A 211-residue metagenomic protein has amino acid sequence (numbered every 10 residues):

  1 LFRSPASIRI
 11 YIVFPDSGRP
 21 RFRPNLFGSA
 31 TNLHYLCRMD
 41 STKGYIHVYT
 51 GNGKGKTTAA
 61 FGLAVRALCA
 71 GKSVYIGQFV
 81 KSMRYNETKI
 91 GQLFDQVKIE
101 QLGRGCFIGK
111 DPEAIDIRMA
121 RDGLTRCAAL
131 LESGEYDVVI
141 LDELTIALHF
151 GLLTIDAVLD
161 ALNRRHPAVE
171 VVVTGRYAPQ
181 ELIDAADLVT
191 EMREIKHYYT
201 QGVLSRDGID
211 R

Functional and structural regions predicted by a protein language model:
A6-I8: Intrinsic low-complexity, disordered N-terminal segments enriched in polar/charged/small residues
I10-V13, S17-R21: Intrinsic disorder/low-complexity segments enriched in small, polar and charged residues
R21-G28, L33: Intrinsically disordered, low-complexity segments enriched in serine/threonine/proline/glycine and often basic
H34-R38: Short, positively charged and aromatic/hydrophobic N-terminal segments
T42-E132: Conserved P-loop
C106-F107, A128-E135, L144-R211: Replace "adjacent to P-loop NTPase cores in ATP/GTP-dependent enzymes" with "adjacent to NTP-binding cores
